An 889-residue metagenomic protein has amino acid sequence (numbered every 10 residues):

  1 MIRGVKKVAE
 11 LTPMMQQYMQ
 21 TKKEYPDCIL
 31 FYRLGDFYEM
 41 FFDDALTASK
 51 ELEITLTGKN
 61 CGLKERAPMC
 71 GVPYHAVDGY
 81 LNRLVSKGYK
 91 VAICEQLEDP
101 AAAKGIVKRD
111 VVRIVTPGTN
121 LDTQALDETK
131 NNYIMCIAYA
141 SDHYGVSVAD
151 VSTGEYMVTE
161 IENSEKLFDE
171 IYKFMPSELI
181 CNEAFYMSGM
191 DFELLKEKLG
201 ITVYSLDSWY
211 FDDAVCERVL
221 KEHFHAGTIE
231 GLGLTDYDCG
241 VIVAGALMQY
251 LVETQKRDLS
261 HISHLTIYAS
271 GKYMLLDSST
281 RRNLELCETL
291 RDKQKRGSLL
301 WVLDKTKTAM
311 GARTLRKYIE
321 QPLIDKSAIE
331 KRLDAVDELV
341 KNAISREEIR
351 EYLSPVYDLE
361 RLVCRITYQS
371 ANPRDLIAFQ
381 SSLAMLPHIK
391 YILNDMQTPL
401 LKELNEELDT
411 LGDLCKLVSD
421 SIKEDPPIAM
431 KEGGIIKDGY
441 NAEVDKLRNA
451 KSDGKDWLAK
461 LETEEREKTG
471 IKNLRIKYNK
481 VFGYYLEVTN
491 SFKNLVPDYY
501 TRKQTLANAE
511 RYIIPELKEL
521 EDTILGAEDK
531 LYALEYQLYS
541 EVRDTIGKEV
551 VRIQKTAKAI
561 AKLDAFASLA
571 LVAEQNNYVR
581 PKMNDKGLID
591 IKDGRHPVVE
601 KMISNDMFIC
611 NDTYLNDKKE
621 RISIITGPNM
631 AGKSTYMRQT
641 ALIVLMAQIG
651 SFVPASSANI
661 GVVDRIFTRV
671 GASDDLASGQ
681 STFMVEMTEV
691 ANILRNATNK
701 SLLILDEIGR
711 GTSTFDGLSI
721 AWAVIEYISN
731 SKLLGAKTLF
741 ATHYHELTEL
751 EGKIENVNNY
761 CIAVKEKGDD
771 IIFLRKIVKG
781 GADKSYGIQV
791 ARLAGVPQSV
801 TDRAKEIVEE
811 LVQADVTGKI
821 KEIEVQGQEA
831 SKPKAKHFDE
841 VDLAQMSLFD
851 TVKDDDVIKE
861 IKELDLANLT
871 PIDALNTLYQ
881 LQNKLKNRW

Functional and structural regions predicted by a protein language model:
I2-E338, S354-T367, A371-T463, L588 (+2 more regions): Charged catalytic and DNA/RNA-contacting regions of genome-maintenance and nucleic-acid-processing enzymes
F42-A45, Y237, K307, Y318 (+7 more regions): ATPase nucleotide-binding head domains, primarily ABC-like/P-loop NTPase cores
C94, P117-L126, D258, M396-L400 (+5 more regions): Active-site phosphate-binding and catalytic loops of NTP-dependent enzymes
I171, P176-F185, M190-E193, S205 (+3 more regions): Conserved catalytic alpha/beta cores of large enzymes that bind or transform nucleotide phosphates and polynucleotides
F211-V219, M274-S278, L290, S381-D456 (+4 more regions): Amphipathic heptad-repeat alpha-helical coiled-coil/stalk segments that mediate oligomerization, filament/stalk
I329, V336, R346-Y352, F379 (+12 more regions): Amphipathic alpha-helical coiled-coil segments
Y368, N372, S382-M385, D438-G439 (+2 more regions): Charged, surface-exposed helical/loop "interaction arms" that form contiguous linear patches used for dimerization
S847-W889: C-terminal tails and terminal domains of large nucleic-acid-associated and other macromolecular-machine proteins
